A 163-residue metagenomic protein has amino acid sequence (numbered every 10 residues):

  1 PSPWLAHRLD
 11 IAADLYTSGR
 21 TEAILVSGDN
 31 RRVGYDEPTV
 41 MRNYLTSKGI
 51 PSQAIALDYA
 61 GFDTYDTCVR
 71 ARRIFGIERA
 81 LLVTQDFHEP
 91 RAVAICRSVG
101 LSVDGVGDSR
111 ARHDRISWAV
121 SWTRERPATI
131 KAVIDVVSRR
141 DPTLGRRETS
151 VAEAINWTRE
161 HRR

Functional and structural regions predicted by a protein language model:
P1-T123, P127: A structural signal for short, hydrophobic/glycine-enriched beta-strand patches
V99-L101, T129, T149-A154: Short, highly charged low-complexity linear segments
A119-D141: A transmembrane-helix-recognition feature enriched in membrane-embedded lipid enzymes and envelope glyco-/phospholipid
R139-R163: Short linear elements at protein peripheries
